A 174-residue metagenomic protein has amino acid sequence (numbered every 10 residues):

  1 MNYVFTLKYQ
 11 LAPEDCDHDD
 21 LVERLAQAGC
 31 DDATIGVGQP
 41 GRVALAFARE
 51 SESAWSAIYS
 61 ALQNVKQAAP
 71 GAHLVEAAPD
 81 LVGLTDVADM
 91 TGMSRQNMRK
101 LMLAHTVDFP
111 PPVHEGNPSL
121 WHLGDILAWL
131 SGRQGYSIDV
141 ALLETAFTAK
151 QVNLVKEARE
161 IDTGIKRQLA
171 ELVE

Functional and structural regions predicted by a protein language model:
M1-P13, V82: Short glycine-/aliphatic-rich beta-strand segments at the starts of folded cytosolic domains
Y9-P13, L45-E52: Short beta-strand-to-loop capping motifs
P13-D20, S53-I58: Short, conserved charged micro-motifs
D17-R42: A short, structured beta-strand/loop element
D32-G38, Q63-D80: Conserved short beta-strand edge segments in small beta-sheet-based binding/regulatory domains
A78-L101: Polyanion-binding surface elements
M93-S119: Major-groove DNA-recognition helix of helix-turn-helix-type DNA-binding domains
D125-V173: A short, Lys/Arg-enriched interface patch at domain edges and termini
